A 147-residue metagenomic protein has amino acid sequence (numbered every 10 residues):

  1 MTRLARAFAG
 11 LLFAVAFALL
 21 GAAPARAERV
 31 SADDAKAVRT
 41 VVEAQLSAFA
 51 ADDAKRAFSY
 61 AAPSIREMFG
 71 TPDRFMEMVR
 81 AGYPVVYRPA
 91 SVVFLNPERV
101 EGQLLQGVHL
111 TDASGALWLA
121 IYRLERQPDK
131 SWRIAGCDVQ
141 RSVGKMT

Functional and structural regions predicted by a protein language model:
M1-A5: N-terminal secretory signal peptides that target proteins for export/translocation
A9-G21: Bacterial N-terminal signal peptides
G21-A27: Sec/Tat signal peptide C-region and signal peptidase I cleavage site
A22, S64, V139-R141: Residue-level detector of flexible, active-site-proximal loop/helix-junction positions within diverse enzyme catalytic
A27, D34-A35, T147: Intrinsically disordered, low-complexity polar segments enriched in Ser/Thr/Pro and acidic
R29, K36-T40, A44, A54-E101: Short solvent-exposed beta->alpha transition segments
N96-T147: Exposed beta-sheet edge and beta->alpha loop/turn motif
